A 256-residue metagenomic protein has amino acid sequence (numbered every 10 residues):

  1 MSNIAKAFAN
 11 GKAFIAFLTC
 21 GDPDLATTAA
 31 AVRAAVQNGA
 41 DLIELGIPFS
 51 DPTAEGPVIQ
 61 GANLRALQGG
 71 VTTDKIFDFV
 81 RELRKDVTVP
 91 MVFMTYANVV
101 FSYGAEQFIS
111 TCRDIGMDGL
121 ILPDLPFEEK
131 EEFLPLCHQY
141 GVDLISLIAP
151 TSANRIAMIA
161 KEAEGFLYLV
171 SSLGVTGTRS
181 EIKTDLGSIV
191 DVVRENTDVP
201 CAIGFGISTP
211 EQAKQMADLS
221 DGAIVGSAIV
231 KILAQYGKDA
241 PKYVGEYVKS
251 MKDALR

Functional and structural regions predicted by a protein language model:
M1-A7, S50-I59, V71-R81, F101-Q107 (+5 more regions): Active-site-adjacent beta->alpha loops and helix N-cap segments on the catalytic face of soluble alpha/beta enzymes
M1-L18, V80-K85, R256: N-terminal amphipathic alpha-helix/helix-capping segment at the start of soluble metabolic enzymes
F14-L18, I43-L45, M91-T95, L120-L122 (+4 more regions): Hydrophobic faces of well-ordered beta-strands that scaffold small-molecule active sites in alpha/beta enzyme cores
T19-D24, M94-S102, P126-F127, L147-T151 (+1 more regions): Glycine-rich beta-to-alpha transition loops that act as phosphate-gripper elements at the mouths of alpha/beta enzyme
L25-A35, T151-K161, I203, I207-A223: Catalytic cores of alpha/beta
D41-D51, M117-I121, P126-E129, L169-G177 (+2 more regions): Glycine-rich phosphate-binding active-site loops on the catalytic face of alpha/beta enzymes
I47-F49, Q60-L122, L255: Active-site beta->alpha loop and helix N-cap motifs at the rims of alpha/beta catalytic domains
I76, D191-V199, S208-R256: Alpha/beta catalytic cores of nucleotide-metabolism and tRNA/nucleoside-modifying enzymes
